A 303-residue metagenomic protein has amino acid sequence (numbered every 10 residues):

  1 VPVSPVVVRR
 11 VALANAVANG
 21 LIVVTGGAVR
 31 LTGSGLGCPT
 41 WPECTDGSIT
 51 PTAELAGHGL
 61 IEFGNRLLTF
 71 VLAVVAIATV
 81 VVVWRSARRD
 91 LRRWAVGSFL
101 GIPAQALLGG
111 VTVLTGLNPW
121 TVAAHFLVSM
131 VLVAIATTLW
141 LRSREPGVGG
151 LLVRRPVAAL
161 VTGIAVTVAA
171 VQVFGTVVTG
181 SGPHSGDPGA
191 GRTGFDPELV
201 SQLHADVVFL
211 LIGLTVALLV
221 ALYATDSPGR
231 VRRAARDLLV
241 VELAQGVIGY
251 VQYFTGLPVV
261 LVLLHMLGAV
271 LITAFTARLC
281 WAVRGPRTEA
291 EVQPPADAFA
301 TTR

Functional and structural regions predicted by a protein language model:
V1-R303: Polytopic transmembrane helical bundles with strong interfacial aromatic enrichment
